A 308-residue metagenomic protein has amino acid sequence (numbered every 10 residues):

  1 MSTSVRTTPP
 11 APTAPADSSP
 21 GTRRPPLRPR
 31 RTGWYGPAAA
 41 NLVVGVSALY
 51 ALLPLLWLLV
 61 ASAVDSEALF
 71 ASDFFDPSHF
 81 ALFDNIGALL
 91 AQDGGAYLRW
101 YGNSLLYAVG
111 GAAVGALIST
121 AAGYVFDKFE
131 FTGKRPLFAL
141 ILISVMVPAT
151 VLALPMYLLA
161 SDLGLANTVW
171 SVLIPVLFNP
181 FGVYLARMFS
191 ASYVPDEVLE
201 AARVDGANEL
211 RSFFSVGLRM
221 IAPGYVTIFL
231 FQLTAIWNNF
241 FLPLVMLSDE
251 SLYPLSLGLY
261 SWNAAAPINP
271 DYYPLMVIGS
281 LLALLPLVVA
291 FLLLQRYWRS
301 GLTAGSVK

Functional and structural regions predicted by a protein language model:
M1-T3, V307-K308: Short, intrinsically disordered, low-complexity terminal/loop segments
S2-G33: Short, Lys/Arg-rich, polar N-terminal cytosolic tail immediately upstream of the first transmembrane signal-anchor
G36-K308: A structural signal for multi-pass alpha-helical bundles of membrane permease subunits that mediate small-molecule
